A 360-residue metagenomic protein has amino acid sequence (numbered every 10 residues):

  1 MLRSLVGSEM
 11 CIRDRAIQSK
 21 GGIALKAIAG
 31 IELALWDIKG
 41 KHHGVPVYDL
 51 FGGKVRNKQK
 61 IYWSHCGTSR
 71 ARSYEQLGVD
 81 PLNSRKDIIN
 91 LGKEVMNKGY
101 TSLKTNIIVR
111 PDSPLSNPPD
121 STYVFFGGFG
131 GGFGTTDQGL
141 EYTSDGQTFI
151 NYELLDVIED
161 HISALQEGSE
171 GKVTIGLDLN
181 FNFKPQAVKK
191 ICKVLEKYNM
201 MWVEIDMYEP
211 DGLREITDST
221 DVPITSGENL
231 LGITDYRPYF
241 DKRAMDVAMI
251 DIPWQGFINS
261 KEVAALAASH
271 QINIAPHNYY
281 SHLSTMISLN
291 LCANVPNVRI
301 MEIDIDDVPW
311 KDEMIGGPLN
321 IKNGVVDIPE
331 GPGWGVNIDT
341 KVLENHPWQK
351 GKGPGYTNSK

Functional and structural regions predicted by a protein language model:
M1-G7, C11: Single conserved hydrophobic/aromatic residue that forms the stacking wall/gate of nucleotide- or nucleobase-binding
S8, K193-W202, Y208-G333, N337: Shared catalytic-loop signature of beta/alpha-barrel
R15-A24, I274-P276: A short glycine/serine-rich beta->alpha loop
A27-H42, P46, L289-A293: Stable alpha-helical structural segments in soluble proteins, enriched in small hydrophobic residues
P46, K60, T174, P223 (+1 more regions): Proline-centered loop/turn at the N-terminus of a beta-strand
K58, W63-R214: Metal-dependent enolase-superfamily TIM-barrel catalytic cores that perform enediolate-based chemistry
W334-K360: Extended hydrophobic packing segments that form well-structured cores
